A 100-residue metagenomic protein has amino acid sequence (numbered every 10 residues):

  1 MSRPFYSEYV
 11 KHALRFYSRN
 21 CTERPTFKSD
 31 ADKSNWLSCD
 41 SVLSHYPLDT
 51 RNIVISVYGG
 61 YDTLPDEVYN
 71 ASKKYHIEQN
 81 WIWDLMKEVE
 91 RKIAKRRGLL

Functional and structural regions predicted by a protein language model:
M1-H45, K74-Y75, K95-L100: N-terminal interaction/assembly modules
N35, C39, D49-T50, E67 (+1 more regions): Amphipathic alpha-helical interface surfaces
Y46-D66: Short amphipathic alpha helix immediately N-terminal
V57-Y58, Y75, M86: A general structural motif at alpha-helix termini
Y61-E78: Helix-turn-helix DNA-binding module
E78, I82-R96: DNA major-groove recognition helices of helix-turn-helix
